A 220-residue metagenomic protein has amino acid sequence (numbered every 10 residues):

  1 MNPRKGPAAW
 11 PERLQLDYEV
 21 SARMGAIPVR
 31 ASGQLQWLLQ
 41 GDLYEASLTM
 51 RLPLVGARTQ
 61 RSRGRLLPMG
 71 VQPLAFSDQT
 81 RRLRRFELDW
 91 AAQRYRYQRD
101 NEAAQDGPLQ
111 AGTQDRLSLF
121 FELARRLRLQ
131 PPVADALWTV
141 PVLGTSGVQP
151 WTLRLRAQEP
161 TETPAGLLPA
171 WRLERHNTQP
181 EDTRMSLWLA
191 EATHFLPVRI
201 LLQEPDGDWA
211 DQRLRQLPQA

Functional and structural regions predicted by a protein language model:
M1-A92, P132-A220: Acidic, serine/threonine-rich low-complexity disordered tracts
A92-S118: Acidic/charged, solvent-exposed loop-and-adjacent secondary-structure segments enriched in E/D, K/R, S/T, and G/P
G107-A111, L127-P131, T139: Short helix-to-loop capping/linker segments positioned immediately adjacent to catalytic or ligand/cofactor-binding
L119-A134: Anionic-ligand-binding alpha/beta catalytic cores of soluble enzymes and soluble regulatory domains that recognize
